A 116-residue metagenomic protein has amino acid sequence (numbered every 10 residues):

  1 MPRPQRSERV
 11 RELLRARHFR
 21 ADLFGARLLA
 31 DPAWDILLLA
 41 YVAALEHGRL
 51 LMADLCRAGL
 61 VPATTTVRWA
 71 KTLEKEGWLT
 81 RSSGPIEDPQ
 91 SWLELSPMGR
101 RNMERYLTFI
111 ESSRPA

Functional and structural regions predicted by a protein language model:
M1-R6: General nucleic-acid-binding
V10-L38: Short alpha-helical segments that sit at the start of domains
R20, E104-A116: Amphipathic alpha-helical dimerization/coiled-coil segments that flank or bridge DNA-binding/regulatory modules
L39-A43: Short amphipathic alpha-helical elements of helix-turn-helix/winged-helix folds
E46-A58: Short acidic, hydrophobic short linear motifs in intrinsically disordered regions
L60-K75: Short amphipathic alpha-helical interaction segments
E74-P85: A short, conserved structural fragment
G84-L107: Short, cationic-aromatic polyanion-contact patches
